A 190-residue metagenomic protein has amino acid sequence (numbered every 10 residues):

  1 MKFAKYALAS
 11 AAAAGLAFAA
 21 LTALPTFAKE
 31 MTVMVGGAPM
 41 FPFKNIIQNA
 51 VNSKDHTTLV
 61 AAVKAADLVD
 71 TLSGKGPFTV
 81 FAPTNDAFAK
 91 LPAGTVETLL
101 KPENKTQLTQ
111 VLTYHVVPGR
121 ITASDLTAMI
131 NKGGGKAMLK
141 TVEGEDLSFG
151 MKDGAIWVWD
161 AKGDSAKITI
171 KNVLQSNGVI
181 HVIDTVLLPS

Functional and structural regions predicted by a protein language model:
M1-A14: Bacterial N-terminal signal peptides that target proteins for export
Y6, L24-S190: Mature, structured domains of secreted/extracytosolic soluble proteins
A14-T26: C-terminal segment of classical bacterial N-terminal signal peptides
